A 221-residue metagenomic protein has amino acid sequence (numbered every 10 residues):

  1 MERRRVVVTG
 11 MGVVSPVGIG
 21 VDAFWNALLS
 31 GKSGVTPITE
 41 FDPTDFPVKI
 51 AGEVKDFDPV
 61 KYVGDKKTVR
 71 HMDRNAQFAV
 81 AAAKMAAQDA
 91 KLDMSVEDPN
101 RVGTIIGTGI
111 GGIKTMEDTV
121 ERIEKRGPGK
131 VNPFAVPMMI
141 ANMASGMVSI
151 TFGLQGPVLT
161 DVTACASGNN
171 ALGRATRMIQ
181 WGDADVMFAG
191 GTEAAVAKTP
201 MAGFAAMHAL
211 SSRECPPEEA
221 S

Functional and structural regions predicted by a protein language model:
M1-T68, A90: ACP-dependent fatty acid/polyketide chain-elongation machinery
E2-R3, I19, S30-I38, V69 (+2 more regions): Acyl-thioester C-C bond-transforming condensing/cleaving domain
V7, A79, G103-G107: Short, conserved beta-strand segments within well-ordered enzyme catalytic domains that often line or immediately flank
A23, N75-A82, S167, A171: Generic hydrophobic secondary-structure packing signal
P43, P47, A76-V80, E97 (+2 more regions): Generic structural signal for well-ordered secondary structure
A51, A79-V80, S145, L172: A general structural signal for well-ordered alpha-helical segments in protein cores
P59-V96: Glycine-rich, N-terminal phosphate-binding loop and its surrounding beta-alpha-beta segment
